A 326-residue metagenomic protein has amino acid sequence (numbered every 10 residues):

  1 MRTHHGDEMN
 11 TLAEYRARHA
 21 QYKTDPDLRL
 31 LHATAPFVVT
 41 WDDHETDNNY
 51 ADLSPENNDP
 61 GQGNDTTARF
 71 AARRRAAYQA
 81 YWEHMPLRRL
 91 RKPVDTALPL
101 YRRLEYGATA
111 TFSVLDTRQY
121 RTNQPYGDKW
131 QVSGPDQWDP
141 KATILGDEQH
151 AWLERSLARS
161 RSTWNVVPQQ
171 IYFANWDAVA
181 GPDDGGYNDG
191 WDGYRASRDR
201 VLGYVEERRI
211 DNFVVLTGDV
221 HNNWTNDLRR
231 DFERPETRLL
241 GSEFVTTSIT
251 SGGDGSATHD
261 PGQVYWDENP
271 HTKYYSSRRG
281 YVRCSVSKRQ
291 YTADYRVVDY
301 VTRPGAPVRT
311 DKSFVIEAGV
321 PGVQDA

Functional and structural regions predicted by a protein language model:
M1-A326: Metal-dependent phosphoester/phosphodiester hydrolase catalytic core
